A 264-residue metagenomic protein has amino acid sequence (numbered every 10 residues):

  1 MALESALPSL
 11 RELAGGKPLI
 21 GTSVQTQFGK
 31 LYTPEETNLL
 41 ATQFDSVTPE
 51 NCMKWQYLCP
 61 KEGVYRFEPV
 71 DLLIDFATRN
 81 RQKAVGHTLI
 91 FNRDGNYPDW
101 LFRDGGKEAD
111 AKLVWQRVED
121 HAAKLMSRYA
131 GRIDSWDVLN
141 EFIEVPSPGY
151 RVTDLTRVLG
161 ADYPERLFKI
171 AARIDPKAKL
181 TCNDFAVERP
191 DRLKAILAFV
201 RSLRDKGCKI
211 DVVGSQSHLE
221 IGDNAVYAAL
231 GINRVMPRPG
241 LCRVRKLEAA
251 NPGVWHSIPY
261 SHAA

Functional and structural regions predicted by a protein language model:
M1-A2, R173: Low-complexity, Gly/Pro
A2-E50: Boundary/entry segment of secreted carbohydrate-active catalytic domains
L3, S23-P34, W55-E68, I143-S147 (+3 more regions): Acidic-and-aromatic substrate-binding clefts and catalytic sites of carbohydrate-active enzymes
L7-P8, T42, S46-P60, P69-E188: Substrate-binding cleft and catalytic face of glycoside hydrolase catalytic domains, especially the flexible beta-alpha
G15-G16, R79, G131, C208: Short helix-terminating capping/connector loops at secondary-structure junctions
T26-Q43, V70, W115-M126, D191-L203 (+1 more regions): Short, acidic/polar
D75-K83, R157-N183, P190-A264: Glycoside hydrolase catalytic-domain groove-lining segments
